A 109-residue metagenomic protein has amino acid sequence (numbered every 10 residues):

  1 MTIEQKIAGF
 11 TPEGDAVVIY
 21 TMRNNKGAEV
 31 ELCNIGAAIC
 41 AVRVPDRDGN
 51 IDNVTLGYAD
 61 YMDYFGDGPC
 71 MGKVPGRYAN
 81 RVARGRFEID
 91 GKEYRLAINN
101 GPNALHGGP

Functional and structural regions predicted by a protein language model:
M1-P109: Surface-exposed acidic/polar loop and edge beta-strand patches at domain peripheries
